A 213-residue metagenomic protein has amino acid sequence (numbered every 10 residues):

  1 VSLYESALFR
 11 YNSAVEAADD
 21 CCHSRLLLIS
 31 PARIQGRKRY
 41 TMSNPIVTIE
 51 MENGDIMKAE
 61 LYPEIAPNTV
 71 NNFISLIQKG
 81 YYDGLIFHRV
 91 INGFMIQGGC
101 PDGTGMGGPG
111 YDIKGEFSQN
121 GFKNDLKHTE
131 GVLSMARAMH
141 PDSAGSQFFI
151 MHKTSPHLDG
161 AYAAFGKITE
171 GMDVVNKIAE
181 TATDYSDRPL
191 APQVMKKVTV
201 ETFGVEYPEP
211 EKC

Functional and structural regions predicted by a protein language model:
S2, S13-A17, I113: Exposed, low-complexity/repetitive linear segments and helix-based recognition motifs, biased toward charged/polar
Y4, F9-Y11, Y40: Aromatic (phenylalanine/tyrosine) cluster motif
C21-C22: Cysteine-centered motifs
I34-C213: Cyclophilin-like peptidyl-prolyl cis-trans isomerases
